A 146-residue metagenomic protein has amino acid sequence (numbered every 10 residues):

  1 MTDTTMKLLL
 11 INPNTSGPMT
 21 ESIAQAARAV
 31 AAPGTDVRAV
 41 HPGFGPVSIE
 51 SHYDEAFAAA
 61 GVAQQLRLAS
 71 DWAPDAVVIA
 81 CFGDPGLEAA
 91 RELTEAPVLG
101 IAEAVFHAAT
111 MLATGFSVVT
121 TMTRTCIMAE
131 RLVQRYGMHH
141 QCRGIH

Functional and structural regions predicted by a protein language model:
M1-T5, A109-L112: Glycine-rich phosphate/diphosphate-binding loops that line cofactor/substrate pockets in enzymes
T2-A60, T121-H146: N-terminal glycine-rich anion-binding loop in soluble enzyme alpha/beta folds
A59-T114, V118: Glycine/small-residue-rich loop that forms an oxyanion/phosphate-binding "nest" at active or ligand-binding sites
